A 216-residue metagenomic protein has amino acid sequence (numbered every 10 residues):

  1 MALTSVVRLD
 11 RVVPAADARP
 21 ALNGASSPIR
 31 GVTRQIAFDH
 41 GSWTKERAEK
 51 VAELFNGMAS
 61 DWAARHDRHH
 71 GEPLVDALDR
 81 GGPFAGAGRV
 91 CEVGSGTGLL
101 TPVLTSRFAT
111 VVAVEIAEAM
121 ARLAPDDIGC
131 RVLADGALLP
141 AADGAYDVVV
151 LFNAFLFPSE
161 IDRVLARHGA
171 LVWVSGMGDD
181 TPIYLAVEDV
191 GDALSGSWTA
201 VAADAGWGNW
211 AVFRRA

Functional and structural regions predicted by a protein language model:
V6-A85: Conserved class I S-adenosyl-L-methionine
G88, A109, D147: Conserved acidic residues
C91, G96-L138: Class I SAM-dependent methyltransferase SAM/SAH-binding core
A137-V149: A short acidic, Gly/Pro-enriched loop at the edge of an enzyme's catalytic core that lines a small-molecule cofactor
D147-S159: A short SAM/SAH-binding and catalytic strip from SAM-dependent methyltransferases
P158-A170: A short glycine-rich, Lys/Arg-flanked "PGG" loop and its adjoining helix->strand segment in the class I
V172-G196: Conserved class I S-adenosyl-L-methionine
A202-A216: Core SAM-dependent methyltransferase catalytic element
